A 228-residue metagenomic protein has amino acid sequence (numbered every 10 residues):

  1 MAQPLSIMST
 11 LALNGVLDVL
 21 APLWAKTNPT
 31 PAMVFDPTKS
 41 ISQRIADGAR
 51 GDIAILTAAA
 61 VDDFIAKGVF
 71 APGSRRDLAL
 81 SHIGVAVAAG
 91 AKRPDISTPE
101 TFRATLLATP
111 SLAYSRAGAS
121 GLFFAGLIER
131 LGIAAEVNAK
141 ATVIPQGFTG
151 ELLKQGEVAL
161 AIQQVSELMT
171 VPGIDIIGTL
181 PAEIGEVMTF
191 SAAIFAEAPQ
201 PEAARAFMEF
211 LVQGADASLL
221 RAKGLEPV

Functional and structural regions predicted by a protein language model:
M1-K26, P31-V34, K39, Q43-R50 (+5 more regions): Exported/periplasmic ABC-transporter solute-binding proteins
I55: Phosphate-/polyanion-interacting regions in eukaryotic proteins
